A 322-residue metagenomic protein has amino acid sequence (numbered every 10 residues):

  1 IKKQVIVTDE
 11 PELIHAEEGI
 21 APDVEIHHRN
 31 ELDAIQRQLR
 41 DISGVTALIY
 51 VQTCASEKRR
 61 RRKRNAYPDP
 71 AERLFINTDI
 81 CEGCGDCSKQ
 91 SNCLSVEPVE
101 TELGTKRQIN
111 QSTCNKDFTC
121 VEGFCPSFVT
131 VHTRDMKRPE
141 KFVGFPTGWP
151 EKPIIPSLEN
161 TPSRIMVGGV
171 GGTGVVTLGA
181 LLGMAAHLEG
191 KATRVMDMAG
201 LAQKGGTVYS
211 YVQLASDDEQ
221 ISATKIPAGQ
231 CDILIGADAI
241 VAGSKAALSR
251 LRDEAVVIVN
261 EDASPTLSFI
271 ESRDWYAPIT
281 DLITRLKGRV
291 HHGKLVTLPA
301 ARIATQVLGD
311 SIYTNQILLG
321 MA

Functional and structural regions predicted by a protein language model:
K2-A66: Glycine-rich ThDP/TPP pyrophosphate-binding loop and its adjacent helix/strand module within ThDP-dependent enzymes
K3, R40, A55, T130-V167 (+1 more regions): Active-site cofactor/cluster-binding pocket
V7, T105-Q108, R194-A199: Beta-strand segments within the central parallel beta-sheet cores of soluble alpha/beta enzyme folds
E12-I20, A66-E72, T101, T161-S163 (+1 more regions): Gly-rich Lys/Arg/Thr-decorated short loops/hinges at beta-loop-alpha junctions or inter-strand turns that position
I35-Q38, I42, C87-V96, F128 (+2 more regions): Generic, well-ordered alpha-helical scaffold segments in large soluble proteins
S43-V45, A71, S88-Q90, G104-K106 (+5 more regions): Active-site lining segments that contact anionic ligands and/or coordinate catalytic metals
Q52-T53, K58-R64, E82-P139: Iron-sulfur cluster-binding cysteine motifs and their immediate structural context in ferredoxin-like electron-transfer
P70-D86: Short, flexible loop segments at boundaries between secondary-structure elements
